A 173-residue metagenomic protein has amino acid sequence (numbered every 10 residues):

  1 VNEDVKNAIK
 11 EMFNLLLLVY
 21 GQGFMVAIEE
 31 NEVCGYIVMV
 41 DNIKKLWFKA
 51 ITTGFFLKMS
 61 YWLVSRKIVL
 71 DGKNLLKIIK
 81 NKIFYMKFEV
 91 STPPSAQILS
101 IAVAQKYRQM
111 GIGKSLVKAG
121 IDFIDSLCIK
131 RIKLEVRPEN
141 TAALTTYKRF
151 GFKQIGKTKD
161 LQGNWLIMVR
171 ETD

Functional and structural regions predicted by a protein language model:
E3-F24, E29, C34, V38 (+1 more regions): Active-site rim helix/loop that mediates acceptor-substrate recognition in acyltransferases
Q22-V26, Y36, S100, K133 (+1 more regions): Short hydrophobic/aromatic beta-strand element in the GNAT-like acyltransferase core that lines or flanks the acyl-donor
I37-I43, E135: Short beta->alpha transition motifs characteristic of CBS
K44-S95: Conserved acyl-donor/pantetheine-binding loop and adjacent beta-alpha core of acyl/acetyltransferases and related
M86-T92, S115-R131: Conserved acyl-CoA
P94-S95, L99-R108, L134-L144, D160-W165 (+1 more regions): Conserved beta-strand-loop-alpha-helix junction that forms the acyl-donor binding cleft
V103, Q109-D122, T145-R149: Conserved acetyl-CoA-binding loop-helix of GNAT-fold acetyltransferases
K148-G156: Conserved acetyl-CoA-binding loop of GNAT-fold acetyltransferases
